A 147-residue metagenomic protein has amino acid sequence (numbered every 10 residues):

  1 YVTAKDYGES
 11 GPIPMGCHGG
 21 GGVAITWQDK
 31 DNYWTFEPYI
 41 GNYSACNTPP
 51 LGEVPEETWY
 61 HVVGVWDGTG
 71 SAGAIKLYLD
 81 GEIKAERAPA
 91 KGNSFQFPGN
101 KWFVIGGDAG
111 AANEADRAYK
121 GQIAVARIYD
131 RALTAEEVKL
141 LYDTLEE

Functional and structural regions predicted by a protein language model:
Y1-E147: Extracellular glycan-associated modules
